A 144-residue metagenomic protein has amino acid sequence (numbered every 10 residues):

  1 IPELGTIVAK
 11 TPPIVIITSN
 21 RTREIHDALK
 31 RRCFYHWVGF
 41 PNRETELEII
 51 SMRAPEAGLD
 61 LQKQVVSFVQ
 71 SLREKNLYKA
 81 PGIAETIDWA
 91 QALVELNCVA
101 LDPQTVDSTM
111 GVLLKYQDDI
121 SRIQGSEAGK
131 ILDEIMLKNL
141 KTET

Functional and structural regions predicted by a protein language model:
I1-T144: C-terminal regulatory/interaction module of P-loop NTP-utilizing enzymes
